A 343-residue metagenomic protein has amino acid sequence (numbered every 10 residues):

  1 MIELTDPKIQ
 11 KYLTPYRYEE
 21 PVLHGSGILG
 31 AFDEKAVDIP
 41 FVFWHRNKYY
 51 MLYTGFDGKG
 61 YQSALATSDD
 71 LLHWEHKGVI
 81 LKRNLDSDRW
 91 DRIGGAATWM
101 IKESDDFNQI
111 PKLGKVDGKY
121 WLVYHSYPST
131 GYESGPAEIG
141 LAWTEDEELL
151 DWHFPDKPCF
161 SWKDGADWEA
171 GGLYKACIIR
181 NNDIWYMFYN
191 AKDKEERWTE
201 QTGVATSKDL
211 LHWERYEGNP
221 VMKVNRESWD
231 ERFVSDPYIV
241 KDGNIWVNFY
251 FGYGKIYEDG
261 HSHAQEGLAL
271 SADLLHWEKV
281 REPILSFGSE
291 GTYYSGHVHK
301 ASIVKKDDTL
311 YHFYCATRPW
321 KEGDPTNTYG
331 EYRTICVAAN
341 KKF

Functional and structural regions predicted by a protein language model:
M1-W44, L72-K112, E148-R180, L211-K241 (+2 more regions): Surface loop/turn signatures of beta-propeller and other carbohydrate-active proteins
A31-F32, T54-D57, D88-D91, P128-G135 (+6 more regions): Short consensus segments that form the blades of beta-propeller domains, in both extracellular/periplasmic
D38-G58, I80, T98-K102, F107-S134 (+5 more regions): Hydrophobic core segments of beta-strands in well-ordered, beta-rich domains
Y49-L52, W74, V123-Y124, C159 (+9 more regions): Fold-core signature of tandem repeat domains
Y61: Adenosine ribonucleotide-centric catalytic and binding domains
A64-L71, A137-E147, Q201-L210, A264-L274 (+1 more regions): Beta-propeller blade signature
W99-I101, K119-E133, L141-W143, E148-L149 (+4 more regions): A short, hydrophobic secondary-structure junction motif
D242-S289: Ampipathic, surface-exposed secondary-structure segments
